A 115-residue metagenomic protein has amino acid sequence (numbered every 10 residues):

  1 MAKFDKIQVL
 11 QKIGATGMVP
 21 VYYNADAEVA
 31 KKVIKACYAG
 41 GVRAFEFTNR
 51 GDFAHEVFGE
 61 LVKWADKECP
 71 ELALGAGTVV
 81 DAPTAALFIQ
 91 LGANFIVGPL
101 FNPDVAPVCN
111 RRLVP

Functional and structural regions predicted by a protein language model:
M1-L74, V79-A82, L87-L91: Conserved N-terminal beta1-alpha1 strand-loop-helix module at the mouth
C69-E71, P83, I89-P115: Conserved anion-binding
